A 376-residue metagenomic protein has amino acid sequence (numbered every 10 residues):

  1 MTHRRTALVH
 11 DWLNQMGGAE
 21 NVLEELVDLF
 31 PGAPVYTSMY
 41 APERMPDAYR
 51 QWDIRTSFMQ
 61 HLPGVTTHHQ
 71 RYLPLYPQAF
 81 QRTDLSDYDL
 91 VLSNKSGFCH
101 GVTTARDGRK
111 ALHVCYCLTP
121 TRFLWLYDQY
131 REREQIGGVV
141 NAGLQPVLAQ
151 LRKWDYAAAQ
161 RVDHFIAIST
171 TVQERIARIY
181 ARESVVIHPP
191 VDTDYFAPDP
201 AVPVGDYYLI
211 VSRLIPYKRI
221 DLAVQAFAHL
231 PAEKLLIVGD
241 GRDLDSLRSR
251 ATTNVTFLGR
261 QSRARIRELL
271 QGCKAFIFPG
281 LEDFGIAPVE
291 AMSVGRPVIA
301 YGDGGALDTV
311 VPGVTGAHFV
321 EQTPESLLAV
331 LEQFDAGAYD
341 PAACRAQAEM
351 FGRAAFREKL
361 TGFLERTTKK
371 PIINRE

Functional and structural regions predicted by a protein language model:
L29-G101: Active-site donor-binding segments of glycosyltransferases and PAPS-dependent sulfotransferases
E132-F165, Q173-E174: Membrane-proximal helix-turn-helix segments that form the acceptor-binding/catalytic region of lipid-linked
A197-K218, V224-L236: Conserved donor-binding/catalytic core segment of Leloir-type glycosyltransferases
D245-R267: Nucleotide-activated donor-binding/catalytic signature segment of Leloir-type glycosyltransferases, i.e., the conserved
Q271-D283, R296: Acidic donor-binding loop of glycosyltransferase active sites
I277, P297-Y301, V310: Short hydrophobic beta-strand element within catalytic cores of glycosyltransferases and related nucleotide-activated
V311-G313, A317-T323, L331-A338: Conserved acidic donor-binding segment of nucleotide-sugar-dependent glycosyltransferases
A336-T367: A charged, aromatic-enriched C-terminal amphipathic alpha-helix characteristic of glycosyltransferases across folds
